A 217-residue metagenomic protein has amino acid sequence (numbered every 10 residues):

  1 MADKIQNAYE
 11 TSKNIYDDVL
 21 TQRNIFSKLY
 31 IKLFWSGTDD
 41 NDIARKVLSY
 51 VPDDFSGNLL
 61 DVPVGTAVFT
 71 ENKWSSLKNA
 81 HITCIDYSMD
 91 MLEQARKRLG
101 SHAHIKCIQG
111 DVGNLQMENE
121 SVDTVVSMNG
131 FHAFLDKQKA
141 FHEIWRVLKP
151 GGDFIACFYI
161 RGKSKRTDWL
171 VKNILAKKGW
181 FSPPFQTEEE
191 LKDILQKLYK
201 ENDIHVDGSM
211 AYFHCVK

Functional and structural regions predicted by a protein language model:
M1-D53, V68-N72, M91-Q94: Conserved class I S-adenosyl-L-methionine
I31, I155-F213: C-terminal alpha-helical "lid/dimerization" subdomain adjacent to the S-adenosyl-L-methionine
P52-D53, N119, F141: A short, aliphatic-rich alpha-helical micro-motif
N58-N114: Class I SAM-dependent methyltransferase SAM/SAH-binding core
D90, L135-K139: Short N-terminal helix/helix-N-cap motif within the alpha/beta-hydrolase-1
G113-T124: A short acidic, Gly/Pro-enriched loop at the edge of an enzyme's catalytic core that lines a small-molecule cofactor
T124-D136: A short SAM/SAH-binding and catalytic strip from SAM-dependent methyltransferases
Q138-P150: A short glycine-rich, Lys/Arg-flanked "PGG" loop and its adjoining helix->strand segment in the class I
